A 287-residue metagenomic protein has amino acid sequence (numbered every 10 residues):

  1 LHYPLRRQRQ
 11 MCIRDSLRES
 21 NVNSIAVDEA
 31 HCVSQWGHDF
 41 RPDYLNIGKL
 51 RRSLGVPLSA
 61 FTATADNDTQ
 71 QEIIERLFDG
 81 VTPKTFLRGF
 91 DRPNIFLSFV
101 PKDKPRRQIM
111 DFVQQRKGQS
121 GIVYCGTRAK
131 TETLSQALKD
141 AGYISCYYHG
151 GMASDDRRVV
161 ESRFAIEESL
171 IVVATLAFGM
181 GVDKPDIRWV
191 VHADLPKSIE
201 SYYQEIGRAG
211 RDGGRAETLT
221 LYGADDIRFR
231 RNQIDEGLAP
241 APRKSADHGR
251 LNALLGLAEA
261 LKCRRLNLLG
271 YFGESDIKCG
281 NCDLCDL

Functional and structural regions predicted by a protein language model:
L1-H2, H192, L257: Short alpha-helical segment immediately N-terminal to, or the first helix within, an HTH/HTH-like DNA-binding domain
L1-I13: Single conserved hydrophobic/aromatic residue that forms the stacking wall/gate of nucleotide- or nucleobase-binding
Q10, R14-A241, A246-G249, E274-K278 (+1 more regions): Helicase motor core with emphasis on the C-terminal RecA-like subdomain
R250, L255-L287: Cys/His-rich short segments
